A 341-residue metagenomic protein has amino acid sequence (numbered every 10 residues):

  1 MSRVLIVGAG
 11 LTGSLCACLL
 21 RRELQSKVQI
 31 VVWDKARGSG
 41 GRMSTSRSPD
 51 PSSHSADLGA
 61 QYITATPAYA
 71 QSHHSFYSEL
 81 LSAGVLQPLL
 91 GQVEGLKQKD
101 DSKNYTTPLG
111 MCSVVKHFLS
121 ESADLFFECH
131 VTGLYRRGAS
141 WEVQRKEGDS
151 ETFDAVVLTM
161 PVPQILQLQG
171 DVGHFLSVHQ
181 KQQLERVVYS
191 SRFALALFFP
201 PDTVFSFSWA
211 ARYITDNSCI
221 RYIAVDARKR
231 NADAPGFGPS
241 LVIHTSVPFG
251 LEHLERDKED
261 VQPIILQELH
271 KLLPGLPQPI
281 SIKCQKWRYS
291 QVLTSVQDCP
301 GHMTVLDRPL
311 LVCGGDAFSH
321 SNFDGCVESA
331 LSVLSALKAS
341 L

Functional and structural regions predicted by a protein language model:
R3, L15, G38, S44-S48 (+2 more regions): Conserved flavin/dinucleotide-binding core of flavoenzymes
L5-V7, C18-P49: Glycine-rich FAD pyrophosphate-binding loop
G8-T12: Glycine-rich Rossmann-fold phosphate-binding loop(s) that bind the pyrophosphate of adenine dinucleotide cofactors
R22, G38-L86: Conserved FAD-binding subdomain of flavin-dependent enzymes
G40, P49-S53, S150-Y213, G275-P277: Central helical "cap/lid" subdomain
Y62-S72, L90, E94-H117, E255-I264: Short beta-strand to alpha-helix junction loop
F127-E142: A conserved short coil-to-beta-strand element within the FAD-binding core of flavoproteins
S206-P239, I243, L251: Anionic-ligand binding region
